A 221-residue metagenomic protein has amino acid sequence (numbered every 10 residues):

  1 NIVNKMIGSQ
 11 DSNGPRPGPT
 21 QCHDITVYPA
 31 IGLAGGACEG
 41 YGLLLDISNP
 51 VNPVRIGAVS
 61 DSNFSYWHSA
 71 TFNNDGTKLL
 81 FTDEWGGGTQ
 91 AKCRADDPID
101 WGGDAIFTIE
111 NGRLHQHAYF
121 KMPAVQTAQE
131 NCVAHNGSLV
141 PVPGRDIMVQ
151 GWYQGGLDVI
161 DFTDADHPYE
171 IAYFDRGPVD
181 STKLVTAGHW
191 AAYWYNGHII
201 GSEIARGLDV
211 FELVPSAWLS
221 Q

Functional and structural regions predicted by a protein language model:
N1-Q221: Feature marking well-ordered beta-strand scaffolds used for ligand recognition
